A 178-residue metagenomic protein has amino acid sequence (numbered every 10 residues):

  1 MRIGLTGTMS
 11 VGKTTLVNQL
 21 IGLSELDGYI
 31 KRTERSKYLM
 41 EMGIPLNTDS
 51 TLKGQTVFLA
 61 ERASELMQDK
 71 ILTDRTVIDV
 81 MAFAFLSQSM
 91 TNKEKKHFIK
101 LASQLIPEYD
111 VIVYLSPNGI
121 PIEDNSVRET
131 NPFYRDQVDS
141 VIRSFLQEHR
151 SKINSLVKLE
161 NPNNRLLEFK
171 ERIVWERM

Functional and structural regions predicted by a protein language model:
M1-R2: Pre-Walker A (Motif I) flank of P-loop NTPase domains
L5: Hydrophobic anchor at the beta1->P-loop junction of P-loop NTPases
M9: The conserved Walker
K13: Conserved lysine of the Walker
L16: Hydrophobic positions on the alpha1 helix immediately C-terminal to the Walker A/P-loop
I21-S64: Conserved substrate/cofactor phosphate-moiety recognition/catalytic segment in nucleotide-dependent phosphotransferases
K53-P107, S116: Glycine-rich phosphate-binding loop used to anchor ATP phosphates in small-molecule kinases, encompassing both
Q88-L167, V174: A glycine- and Lys/Arg-enriched "phosphate-lid" helix/loop adjacent to the NTP-binding pocket of small-molecule kinases
